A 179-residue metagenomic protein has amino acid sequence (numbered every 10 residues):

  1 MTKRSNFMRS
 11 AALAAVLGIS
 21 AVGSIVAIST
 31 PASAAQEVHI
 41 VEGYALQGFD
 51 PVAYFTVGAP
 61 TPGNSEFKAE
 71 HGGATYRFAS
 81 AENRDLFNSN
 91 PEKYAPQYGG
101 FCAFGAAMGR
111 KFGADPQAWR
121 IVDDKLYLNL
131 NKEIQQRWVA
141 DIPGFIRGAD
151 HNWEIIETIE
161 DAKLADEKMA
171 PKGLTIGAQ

Functional and structural regions predicted by a protein language model:
T2-V22: Bacterial N-terminal signal peptides that target proteins for export
G18, G23-G72, A95-Q179: Intrinsically disordered, low-complexity terminal tails and linkers in eukaryotic proteins, enriched in charged/polar
K68-N83: Beta-strand cores of secreted/periplasmic/IMS beta-sandwich domains, seen most often in copper-related folds
N90-Y94: Short Gly/aromatic-enriched secondary-structure transition segments
